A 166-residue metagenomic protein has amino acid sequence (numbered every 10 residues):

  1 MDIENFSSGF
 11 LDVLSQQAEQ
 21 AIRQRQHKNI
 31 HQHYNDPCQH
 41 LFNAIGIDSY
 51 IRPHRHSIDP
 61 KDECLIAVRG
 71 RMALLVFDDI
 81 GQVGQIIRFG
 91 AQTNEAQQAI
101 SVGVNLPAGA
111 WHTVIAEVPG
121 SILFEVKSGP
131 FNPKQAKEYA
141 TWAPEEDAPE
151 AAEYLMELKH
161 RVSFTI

Functional and structural regions predicted by a protein language model:
M1-Q39, I86-A96, E157-V162: A short, N-terminal "cap"/entry segment at the start of jelly-roll beta-barrel domains of the cupin/DSBH fold
F42-A44, C64, G103-N105, E125: Conserved hydrophobic/aromatic beta-strand scaffold that supports enzyme active sites
F42-K61: Conserved short histidine dyad/triad with adjacent acidic residue
P53-H54, L74-V76, V104-L106, H112-E117 (+1 more regions): Short beta-strand His + acidic residue motifs that chelate non-heme Fe in jelly-roll/DSBH and cupin folds
P60, G109-A110: Short, surface-exposed coil-to-beta transition loops
P60-G81: Glycine- and acidic-residue-biased ligand/ion/polar-headgroup-sensing regions
G81-Q82, R88, N94-Q98, W111-I166: Double-stranded beta-helix
